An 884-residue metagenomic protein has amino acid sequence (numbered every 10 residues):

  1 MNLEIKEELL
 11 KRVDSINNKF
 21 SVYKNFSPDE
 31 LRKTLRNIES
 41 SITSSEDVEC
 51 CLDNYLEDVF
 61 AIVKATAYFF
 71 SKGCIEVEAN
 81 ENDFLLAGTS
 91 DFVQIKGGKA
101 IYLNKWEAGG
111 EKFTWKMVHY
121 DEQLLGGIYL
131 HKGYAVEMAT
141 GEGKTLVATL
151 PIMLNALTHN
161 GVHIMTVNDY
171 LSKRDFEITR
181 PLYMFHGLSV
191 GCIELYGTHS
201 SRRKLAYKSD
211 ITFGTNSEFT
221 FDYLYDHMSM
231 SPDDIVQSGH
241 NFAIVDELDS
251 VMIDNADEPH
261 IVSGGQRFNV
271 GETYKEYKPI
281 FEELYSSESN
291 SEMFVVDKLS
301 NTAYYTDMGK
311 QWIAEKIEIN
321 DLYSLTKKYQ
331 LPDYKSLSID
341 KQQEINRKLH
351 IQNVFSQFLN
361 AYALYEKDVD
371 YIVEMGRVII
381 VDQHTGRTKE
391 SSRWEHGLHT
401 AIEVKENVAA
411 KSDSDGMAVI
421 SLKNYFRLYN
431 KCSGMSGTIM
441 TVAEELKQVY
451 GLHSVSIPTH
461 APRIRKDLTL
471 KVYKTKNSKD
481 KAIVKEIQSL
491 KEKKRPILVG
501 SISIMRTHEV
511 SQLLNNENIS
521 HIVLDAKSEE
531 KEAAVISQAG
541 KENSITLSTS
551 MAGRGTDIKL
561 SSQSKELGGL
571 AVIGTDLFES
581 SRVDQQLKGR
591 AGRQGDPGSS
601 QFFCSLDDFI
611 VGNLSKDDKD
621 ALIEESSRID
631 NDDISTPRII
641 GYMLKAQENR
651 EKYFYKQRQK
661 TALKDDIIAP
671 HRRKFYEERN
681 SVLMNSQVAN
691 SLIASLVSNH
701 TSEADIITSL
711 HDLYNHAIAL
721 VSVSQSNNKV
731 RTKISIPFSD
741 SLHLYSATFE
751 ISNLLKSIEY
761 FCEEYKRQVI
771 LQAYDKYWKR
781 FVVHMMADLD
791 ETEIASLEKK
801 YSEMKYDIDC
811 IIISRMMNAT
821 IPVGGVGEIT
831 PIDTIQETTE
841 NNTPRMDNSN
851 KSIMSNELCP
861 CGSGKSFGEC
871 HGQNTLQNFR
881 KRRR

Functional and structural regions predicted by a protein language model:
M1-D630, M643-L644, Y653, A669-H671 (+1 more regions): Conserved P-loop NTPase motor core
N17, R883-R884: Intrinsically disordered, low-complexity N-terminal segments enriched in charged residues and glycine with frequent
E30, Y371-I379, R387-S392, Q594 (+4 more regions): Extended, charged helical/alpha-beta scaffold domains that provide interaction surfaces
F213, Y801, C861: Conserved RecA-like P-loop NTPase ATPase core
H384-T385, K865, N874: A short beta-strand motif that forms part of the nucleic acid-binding face of small beta-barrel RNA-binding folds
V499, L547, W778, Y801 (+1 more regions): Hydrophobic, well-ordered secondary-structure elements that form the walls of internal hydrophobic environments
S849-G868, F879: Short Cys/His-rich zinc-binding micro-motifs
H871-L876, K881-R883: Short cysteine/histidine-rich zinc-coordinating motifs and their immediately flanking basic loops
